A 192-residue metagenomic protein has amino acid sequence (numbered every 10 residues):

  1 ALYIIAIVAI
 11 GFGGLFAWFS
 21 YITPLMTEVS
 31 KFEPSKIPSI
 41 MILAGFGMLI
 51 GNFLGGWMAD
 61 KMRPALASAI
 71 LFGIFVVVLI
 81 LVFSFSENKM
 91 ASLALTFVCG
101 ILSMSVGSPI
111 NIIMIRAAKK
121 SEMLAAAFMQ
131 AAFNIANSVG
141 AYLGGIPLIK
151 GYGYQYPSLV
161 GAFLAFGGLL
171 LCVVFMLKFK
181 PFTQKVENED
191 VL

Functional and structural regions predicted by a protein language model:
A1-I42, F46: Extracytoplasmic gate region of multi-pass secondary transporters
P24, G107-A117: Intracellular helix-loop hinge segments at the cytoplasmic ends of transmembrane helices in 12-TM rocker-switch-type
P34-I42, M123-A127, S158: Small-residue hotspots at the loop-to-helix junctions and early N-terminal turns of transmembrane alpha-helices
G45-F53, N137-S138: Residue-level signature of mid-helix packing/kink "hotspots" within the transmembrane helices of 12-pass Major
G51-P64, L148-I149: Helix-to-loop junctions at the C-terminal end of transmembrane segments in multipass secondary transporters
A65-I110: C-terminal transmembrane helical hairpin of 12-TM major facilitator-type secondary transporters
R116-Y154, G161: A late C-terminal transmembrane helix in Major Facilitator Superfamily
A162-L192: Multi-pass alpha-helical transporter architecture, strongest for 12-TM Major Facilitator/SLC carriers used
